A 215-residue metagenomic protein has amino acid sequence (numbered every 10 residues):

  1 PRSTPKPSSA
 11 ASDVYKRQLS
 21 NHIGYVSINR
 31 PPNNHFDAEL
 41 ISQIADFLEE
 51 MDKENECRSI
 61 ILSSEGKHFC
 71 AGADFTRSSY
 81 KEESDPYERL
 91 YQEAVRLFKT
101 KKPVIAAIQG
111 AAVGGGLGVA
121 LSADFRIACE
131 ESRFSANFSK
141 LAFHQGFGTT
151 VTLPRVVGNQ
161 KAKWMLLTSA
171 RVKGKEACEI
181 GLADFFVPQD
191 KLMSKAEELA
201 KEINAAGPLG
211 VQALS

Functional and structural regions predicted by a protein language model:
P1-A11, Y15: Single conserved hydrophobic/aromatic residue that forms the stacking wall/gate of nucleotide- or nucleobase-binding
L19-S42, G66: STAS-typified acidic loop motif
N34, I41-Q43, E56, S63-K99 (+2 more regions): Glycine- (often His-adjacent) and acidic-residue-rich active-site loop that binds/positions the CoA thioester
E93, L97-K99, A107, V113-L167 (+3 more regions): CoA-thioester-processing core
I127-S132, A183-S215: C-terminal long alpha-helix characteristic of the crotonase
A170-E176: Acidic, divalent-metal-coordinating active-site segment for phosphoryl/phosphodiester hydrolysis, typified by short
